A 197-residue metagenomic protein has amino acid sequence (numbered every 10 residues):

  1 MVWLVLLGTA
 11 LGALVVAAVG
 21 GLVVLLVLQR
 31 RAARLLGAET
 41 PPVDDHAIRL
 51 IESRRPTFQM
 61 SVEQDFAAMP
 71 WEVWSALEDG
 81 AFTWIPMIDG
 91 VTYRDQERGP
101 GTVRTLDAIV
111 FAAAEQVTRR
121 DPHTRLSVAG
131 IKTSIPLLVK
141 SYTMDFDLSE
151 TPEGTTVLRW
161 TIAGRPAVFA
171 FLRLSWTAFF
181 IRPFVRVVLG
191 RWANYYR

Functional and structural regions predicted by a protein language model:
M1-A13: Feature marks short, highly hydrophobic, charge-poor N-terminal signal-anchor/signal peptide-like helices that anchor
W3, T133-V187, N194-Y195: Beta-strand/loop substructures that line and gate deep hydrophobic ligand-binding cavities in soluble
T9-A10, A18-E97: Hydrophobic ligand-binding cavity/cleft-lining segments
V27-R34, T102-T105, T143-E150: Short, mixed-charge, low-aromatic patches
P42-H46, V117, T161: Short hydrophobic/aromatic-rich motifs at helix boundaries and adjacent loops
L50-R54, D65, A81-T143, V157 (+1 more regions): Glycine-rich portal/gate segments that line the openings of hydrophobic small-molecule binding cavities
A68, D121, T151-E153: Short loop segments at secondary-structure junctions
